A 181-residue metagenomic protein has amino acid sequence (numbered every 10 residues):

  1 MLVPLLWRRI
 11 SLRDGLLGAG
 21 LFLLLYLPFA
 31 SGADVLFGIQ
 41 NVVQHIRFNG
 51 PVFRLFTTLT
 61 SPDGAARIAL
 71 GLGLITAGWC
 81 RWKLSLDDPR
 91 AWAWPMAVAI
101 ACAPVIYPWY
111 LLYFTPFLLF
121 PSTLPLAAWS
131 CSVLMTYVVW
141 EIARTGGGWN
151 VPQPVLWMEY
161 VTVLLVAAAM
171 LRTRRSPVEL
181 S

Functional and structural regions predicted by a protein language model:
M1-G20: Perimembrane helix-loop-helix junctions
M1-L6, L24, A101-Y110: Transmembrane helices and adjacent periplasmic/lumenal helix-loop junctions of polyprenol-phosphate-dependent
D14, L86-P95, S122-C131, L180: Membrane-interfacial loop-to-transmembrane alpha-helix junctions, especially the N-terminal start
L21-P28, A97-V105, S130-A143: Aromatic-anchored segments of alpha-helical transmembrane domains
L23, V35, N41-V105, A169 (+1 more regions): Aromatic/glycine/proline-enriched transmembrane-helix motif characteristic of membrane-embedded glycan-assembly enzymes
R81, Y107-V133: C-terminal hydrophobic structural anchor segments that stabilize assembly/packing rather than catalytic chemistry
A103-F114, I142-W149: Membrane-interface catalytic loops of GT-C/OST-like multi-pass glycosylation enzymes that act
T123-S181: Aromatic-enriched
